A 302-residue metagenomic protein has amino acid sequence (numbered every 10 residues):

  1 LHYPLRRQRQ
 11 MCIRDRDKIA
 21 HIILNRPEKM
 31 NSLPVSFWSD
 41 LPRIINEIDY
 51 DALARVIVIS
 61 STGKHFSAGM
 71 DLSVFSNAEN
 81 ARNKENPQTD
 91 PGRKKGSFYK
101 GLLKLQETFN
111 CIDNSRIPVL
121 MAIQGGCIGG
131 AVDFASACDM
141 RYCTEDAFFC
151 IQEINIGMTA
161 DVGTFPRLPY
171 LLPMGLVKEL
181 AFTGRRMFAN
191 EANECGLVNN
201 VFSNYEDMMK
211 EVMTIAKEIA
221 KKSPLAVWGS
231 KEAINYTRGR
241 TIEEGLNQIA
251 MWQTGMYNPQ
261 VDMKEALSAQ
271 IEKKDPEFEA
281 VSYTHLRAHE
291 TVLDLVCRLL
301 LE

Functional and structural regions predicted by a protein language model:
L1-R9, I13, H285-E302: Single conserved hydrophobic/aromatic residue that forms the stacking wall/gate of nucleotide- or nucleobase-binding
R7-Q10, R14-T62, Y283, R287: Conserved CoA-thioester-binding segment of acyl-CoA-metabolizing enzymes
S61-T108, G157, T241: Glycine- (often His-adjacent) and acidic-residue-rich active-site loop that binds/positions the CoA thioester
T108-N114, A122, I128-F182, C195 (+2 more regions): CoA-thioester-processing core
Y142-A147, V198-N247, Q260-V261, F278-Y283: C-terminal long alpha-helix characteristic of the crotonase
L180, A233, W252-Y257: Helix-loop "lid/cap" segments that line or gate small-molecule binding pockets
R185-E191: Acidic, divalent-metal-coordinating active-site segment for phosphoryl/phosphodiester hydrolysis, typified by short
